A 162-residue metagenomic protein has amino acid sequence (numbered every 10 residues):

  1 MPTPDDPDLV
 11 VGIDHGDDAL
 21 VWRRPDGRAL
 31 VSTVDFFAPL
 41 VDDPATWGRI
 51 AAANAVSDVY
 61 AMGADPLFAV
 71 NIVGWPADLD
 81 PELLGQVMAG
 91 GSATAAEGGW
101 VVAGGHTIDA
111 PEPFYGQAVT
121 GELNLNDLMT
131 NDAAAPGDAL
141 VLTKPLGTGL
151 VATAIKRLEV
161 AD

Functional and structural regions predicted by a protein language model:
M1-D162: Helix-biased detector of long, well-ordered alpha-helical tracts
